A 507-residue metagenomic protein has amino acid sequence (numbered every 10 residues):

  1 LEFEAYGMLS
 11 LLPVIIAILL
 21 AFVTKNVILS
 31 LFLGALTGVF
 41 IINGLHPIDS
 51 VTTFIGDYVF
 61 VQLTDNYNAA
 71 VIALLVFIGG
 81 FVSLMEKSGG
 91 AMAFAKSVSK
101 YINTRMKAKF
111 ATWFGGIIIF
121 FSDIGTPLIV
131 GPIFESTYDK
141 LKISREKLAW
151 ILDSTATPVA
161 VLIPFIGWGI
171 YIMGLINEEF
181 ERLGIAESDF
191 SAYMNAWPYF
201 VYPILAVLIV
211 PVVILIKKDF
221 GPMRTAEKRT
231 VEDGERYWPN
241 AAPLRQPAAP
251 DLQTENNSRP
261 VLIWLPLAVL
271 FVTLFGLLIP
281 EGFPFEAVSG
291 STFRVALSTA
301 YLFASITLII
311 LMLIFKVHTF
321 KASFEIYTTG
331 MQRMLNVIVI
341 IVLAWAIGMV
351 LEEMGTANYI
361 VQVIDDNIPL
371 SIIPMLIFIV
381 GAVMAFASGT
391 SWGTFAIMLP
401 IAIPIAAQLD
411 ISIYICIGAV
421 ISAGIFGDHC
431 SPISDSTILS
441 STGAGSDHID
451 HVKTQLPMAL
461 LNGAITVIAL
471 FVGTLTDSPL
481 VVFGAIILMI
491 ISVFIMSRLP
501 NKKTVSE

Functional and structural regions predicted by a protein language model:
E2, N43-Q62, I170-Y199, F220-E255 (+3 more regions): Inter-helical loop and helix-membrane interface segments of multi-pass membrane transporters/permeases
E2-G80, A93, S97, Y101 (+3 more regions): Hydrophobic transmembrane alpha-helices of multi-pass solute/ion transporters
Y6, S30-G38, V71, L75 (+19 more regions): Alpha-helical transmembrane segments of multi-pass membrane proteins, especially transporters and channels
P13-V23, L33-I41, L74-S83, G115-I119 (+9 more regions): Hydrophobic core segments of alpha-helical transmembrane domains in multi-pass membrane transport and ion-translocation
I48-A149, V317-A407: Membrane-embedded alpha-helical segments and adjacent helix-loop junctions characteristic of multi-pass solute
E86, K140-L141, L335-I347, L351-G355 (+2 more regions): C-terminal transmembrane helix pair
V98-A186, F190, A387-F426, S436-V452 (+1 more regions): Hydrophobic transmembrane alpha-helices that form the pore/transport pathway of multi-pass ion and small-solute
A206-G290, L302-E325, G443, D447-L460 (+1 more regions): Long, contiguous bundles of hydrophobic transmembrane helices that form the permeation core of multi-pass
